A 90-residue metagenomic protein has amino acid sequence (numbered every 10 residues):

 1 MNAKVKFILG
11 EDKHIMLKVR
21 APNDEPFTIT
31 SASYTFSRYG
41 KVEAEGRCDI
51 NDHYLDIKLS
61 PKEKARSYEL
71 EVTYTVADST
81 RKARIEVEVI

Functional and structural regions predicted by a protein language model:
M1-I90: Contiguous segments within soluble domain cores/interaction surfaces
